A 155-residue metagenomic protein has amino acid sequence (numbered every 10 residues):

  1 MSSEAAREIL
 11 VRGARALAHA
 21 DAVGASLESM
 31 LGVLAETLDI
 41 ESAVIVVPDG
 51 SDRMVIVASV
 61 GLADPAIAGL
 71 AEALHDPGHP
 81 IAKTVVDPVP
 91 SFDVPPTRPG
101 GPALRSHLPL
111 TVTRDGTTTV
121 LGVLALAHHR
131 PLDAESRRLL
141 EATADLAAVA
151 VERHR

Functional and structural regions predicted by a protein language model:
M1-A25, E36, I56-A58, L121 (+2 more regions): Signal-transmission linkers at sensory-effector interfaces
M1-E4, H75, P109-L110, E141: Alpha-helix N-cap/helix-start motif at coil-to-helix transitions, marked by capping-box chemistry
I9-L17, A22-E41, I45, D76-P80 (+1 more regions): Amphipathic alpha-helical coiled-coil segments that mediate homodimerization and allosteric signal transmission
L31-A35, V44-A68: GAF sensory/regulatory domain recognition with acknowledged cross-activation on helical regulatory dimers
M54, D64-P90: Acidic/proline- and glycine-rich, intrinsically disordered low-complexity segments that serve as regulatory linkers
V86-P131, R137: Helix-to-coil/beta transition segments that act as allosteric "coupling" elements at the rims of sensory or catalytic
E141-A148: Allosteric cytosolic regulatory segments
